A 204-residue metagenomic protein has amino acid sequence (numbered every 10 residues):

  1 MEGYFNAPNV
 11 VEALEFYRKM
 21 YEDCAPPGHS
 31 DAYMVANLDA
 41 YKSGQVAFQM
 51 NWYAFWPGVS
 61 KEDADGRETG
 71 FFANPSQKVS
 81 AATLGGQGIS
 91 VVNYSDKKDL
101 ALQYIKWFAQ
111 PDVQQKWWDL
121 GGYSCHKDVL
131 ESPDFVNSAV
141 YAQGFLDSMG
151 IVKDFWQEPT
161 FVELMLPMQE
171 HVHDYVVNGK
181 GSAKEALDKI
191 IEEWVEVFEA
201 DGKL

Functional and structural regions predicted by a protein language model:
M1-S30, N74: Glycine-centered hinge/linker elements that transmit conformational signals in sensory and ligand-binding systems
V10, E22-D23, D65, Y94-A101 (+1 more regions): Short helix-loop capping/hinge motifs at secondary-structure junctions, enriched in acidic/polar residues
G28-K42: Short helix-initiation/N-cap motifs at beta->coil->alpha
A47-N51: Paired acidic/hydrophobic, glycine-rich loop segments that form the ligand-binding mouth/hinge of periplasmic-binding
Y53-G66: A ligand-binding cleft/hinge motif common to bilobed small-molecule-binding domains
D65, T69-F72, D119-D174, D201-K203: Long, aromatic- and glycine/proline-rich binding clefts that accommodate carbohydrate-like moieties
L84-K97: A bilobed periplasmic-binding-protein/Venus flytrap-type ligand-binding module shared by bacterial periplasmic
L100-S132: C-terminal structural cap/anchor segments
